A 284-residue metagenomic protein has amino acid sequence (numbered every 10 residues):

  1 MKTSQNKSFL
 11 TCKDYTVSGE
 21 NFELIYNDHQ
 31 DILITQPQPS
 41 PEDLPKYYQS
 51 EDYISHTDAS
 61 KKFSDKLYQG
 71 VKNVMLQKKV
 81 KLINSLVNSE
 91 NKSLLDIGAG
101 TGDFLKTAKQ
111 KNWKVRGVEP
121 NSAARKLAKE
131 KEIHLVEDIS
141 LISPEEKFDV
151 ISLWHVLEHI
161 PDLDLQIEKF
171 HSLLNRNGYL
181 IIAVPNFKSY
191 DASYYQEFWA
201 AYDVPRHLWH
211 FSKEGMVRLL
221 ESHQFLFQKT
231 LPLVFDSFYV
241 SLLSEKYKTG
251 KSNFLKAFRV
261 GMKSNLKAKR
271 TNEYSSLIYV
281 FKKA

Functional and structural regions predicted by a protein language model:
M1-W154, D164-I167, P232-L233, S244-E245 (+2 more regions): Conserved N-terminal segment of class I S-adenosyl-L-methionine
K2-S8, K213-L231, K256: A SAM-dependent methyltransferase catalytic signature shared across enzymes that methylate proteins
W154-P161, A183, R206: Short catalytic micro-motifs in class I SAM-dependent methyltransferases
P161-L165, A192: Short N-terminal helix/helix-N-cap motif within the alpha/beta-hydrolase-1
D164-Y179: A short glycine-rich, Lys/Arg-flanked "PGG" loop and its adjoining helix->strand segment in the class I
I182-W209, E214-L219, L242-K246: Short, glycine-/aromatic-enriched active-site segment of Class I SAM-dependent methyltransferases
Q228-K256: Conserved catalytic loop of SAM-dependent methyltransferase domains
